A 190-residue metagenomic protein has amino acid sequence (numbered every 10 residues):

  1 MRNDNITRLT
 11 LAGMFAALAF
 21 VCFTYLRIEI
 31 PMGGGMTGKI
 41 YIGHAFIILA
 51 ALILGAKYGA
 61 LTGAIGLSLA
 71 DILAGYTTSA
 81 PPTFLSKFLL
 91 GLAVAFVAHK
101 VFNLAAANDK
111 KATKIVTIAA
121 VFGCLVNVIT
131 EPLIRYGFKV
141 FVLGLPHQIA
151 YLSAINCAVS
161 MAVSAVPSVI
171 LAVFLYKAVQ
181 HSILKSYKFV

Functional and structural regions predicted by a protein language model:
M1-V190: Loop-helix junctions at membrane interfaces
